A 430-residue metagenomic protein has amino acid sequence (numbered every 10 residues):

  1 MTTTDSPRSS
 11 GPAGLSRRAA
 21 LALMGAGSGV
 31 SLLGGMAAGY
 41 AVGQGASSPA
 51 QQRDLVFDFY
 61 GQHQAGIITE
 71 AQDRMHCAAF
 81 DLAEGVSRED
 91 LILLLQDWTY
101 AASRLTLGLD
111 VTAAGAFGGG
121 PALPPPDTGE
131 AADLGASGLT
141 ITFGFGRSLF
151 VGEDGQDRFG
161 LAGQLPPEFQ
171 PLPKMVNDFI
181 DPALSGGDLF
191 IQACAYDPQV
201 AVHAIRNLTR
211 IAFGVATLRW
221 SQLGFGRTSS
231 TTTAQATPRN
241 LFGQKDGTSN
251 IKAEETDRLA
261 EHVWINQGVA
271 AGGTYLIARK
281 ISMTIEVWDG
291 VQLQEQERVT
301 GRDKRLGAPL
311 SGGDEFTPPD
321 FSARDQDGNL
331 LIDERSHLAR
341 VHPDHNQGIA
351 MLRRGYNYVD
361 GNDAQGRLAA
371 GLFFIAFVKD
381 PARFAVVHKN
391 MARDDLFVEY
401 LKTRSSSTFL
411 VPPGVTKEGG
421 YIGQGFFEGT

Functional and structural regions predicted by a protein language model:
M1-L15: N-terminal secretory signal peptides
G14, A19-Y40, A46-T430: Long, histidine/aromatic-enriched segments associated with O2/redox biology
